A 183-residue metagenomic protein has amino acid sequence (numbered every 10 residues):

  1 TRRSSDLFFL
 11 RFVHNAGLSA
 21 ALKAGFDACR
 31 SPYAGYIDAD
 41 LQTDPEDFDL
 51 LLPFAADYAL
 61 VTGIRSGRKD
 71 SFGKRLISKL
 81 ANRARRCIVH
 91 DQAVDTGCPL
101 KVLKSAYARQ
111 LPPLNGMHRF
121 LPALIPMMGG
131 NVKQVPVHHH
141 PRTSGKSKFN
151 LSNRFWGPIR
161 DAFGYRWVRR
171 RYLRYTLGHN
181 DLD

Functional and structural regions predicted by a protein language model:
R2-F72, A106, A123-M127, V132-K133 (+1 more regions): Structured catalytic core of nucleotide-sugar glycosyltransferases
H14, K69, G73, Q92 (+3 more regions): Residue-level signature of the cytosolic catalytic core of signaling kinases
L22, K74, S105-A106, S144-S152: Short secondary-structure transition/capping segments
F26-C29, L52-P53, I77-N82, N150-N153: Short, hinge-like loop/turn segments at secondary-structure boundaries
D27, K101, H118-R119: Residues that recognize and position ribonucleotide moieties
Q42, A108, P112-G116: Residues in soluble alpha-helical coiled-coils and helical-bundle/repeat scaffolds
Y58-R109, R160-F163: Short, flexible, basic/aromatic active-site loop/helix in glycosyltransferases
R83, L114-D183: Hydrophobic helical membrane-anchoring modules
